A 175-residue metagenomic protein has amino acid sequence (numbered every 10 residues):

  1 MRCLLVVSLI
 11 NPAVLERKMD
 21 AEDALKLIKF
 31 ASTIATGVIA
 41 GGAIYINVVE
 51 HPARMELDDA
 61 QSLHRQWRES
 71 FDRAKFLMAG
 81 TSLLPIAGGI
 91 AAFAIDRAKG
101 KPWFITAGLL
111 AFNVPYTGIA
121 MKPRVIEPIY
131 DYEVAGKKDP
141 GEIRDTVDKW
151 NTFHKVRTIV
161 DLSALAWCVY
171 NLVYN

Functional and structural regions predicted by a protein language model:
M1-F30, Y174-N175: Eukaryotic N-terminal low-complexity, Ser/Thr- and Lys/Arg-rich leader segments that predominantly function as
V7, P123-R124, P128-I129: Generic low-polarity alpha-helical segments
I28-V49, R73-V125, K155-N175: Alpha-helical transmembrane segments of eukaryotic organelle membrane transporters and related multi-pass membrane
S32-P85, I129-V147: Interfacial loop at the N-terminal end of multi-pass membrane proteins
W67, P115-Y116, W150: Tryptophan-centric aromatic hotspots in well-structured domains and transmembrane helices
I143-T158: Histidine-centered, metal-coordinating catalytic motifs and their short helical/loop contexts
